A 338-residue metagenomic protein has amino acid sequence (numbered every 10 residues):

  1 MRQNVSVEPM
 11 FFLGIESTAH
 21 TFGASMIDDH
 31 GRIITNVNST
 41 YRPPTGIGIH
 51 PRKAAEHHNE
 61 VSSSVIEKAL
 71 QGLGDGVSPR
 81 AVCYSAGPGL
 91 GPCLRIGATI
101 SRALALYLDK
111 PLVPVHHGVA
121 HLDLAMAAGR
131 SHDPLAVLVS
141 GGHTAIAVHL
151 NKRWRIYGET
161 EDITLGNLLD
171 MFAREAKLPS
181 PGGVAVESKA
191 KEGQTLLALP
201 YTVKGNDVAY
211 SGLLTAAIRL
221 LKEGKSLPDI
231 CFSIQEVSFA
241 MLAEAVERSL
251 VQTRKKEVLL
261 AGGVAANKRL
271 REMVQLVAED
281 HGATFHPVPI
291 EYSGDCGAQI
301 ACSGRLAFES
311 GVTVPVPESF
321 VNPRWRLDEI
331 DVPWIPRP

Functional and structural regions predicted by a protein language model:
R2-M10, S17-T18, S25, T35-N36 (+5 more regions): A short helix-loop
M10-R80, Y84-P88, H117: N-terminal beta-alpha supersecondary unit
G76-A86, R254-A265, H286-P289: Short glycine-rich phosphate-binding loop at a beta-alpha junction
Y84-K110, K268-L276: Short Gly/Thr/Asp-enriched flexible loops that form oxyanion-binding sites at enzyme active sites
G87, G91-C93, Y107-G129, P134 (+2 more regions): Active-site neighborhood for divalent-cation/phosphate handling
P114-V115, Q275-I300: Conserved phosphate-binding/catalytic loops in two-lobed NTP-binding clefts
D123, V288-D331: Glycine-rich phosphate-binding/hydrolytic loop that grips phosphoryl groups
S188-V258, N267-H281, A307-F308, R326-P338: A contiguous, well-structured pocket-lining segment that forms one wall/lid of small-molecule binding clefts in soluble
